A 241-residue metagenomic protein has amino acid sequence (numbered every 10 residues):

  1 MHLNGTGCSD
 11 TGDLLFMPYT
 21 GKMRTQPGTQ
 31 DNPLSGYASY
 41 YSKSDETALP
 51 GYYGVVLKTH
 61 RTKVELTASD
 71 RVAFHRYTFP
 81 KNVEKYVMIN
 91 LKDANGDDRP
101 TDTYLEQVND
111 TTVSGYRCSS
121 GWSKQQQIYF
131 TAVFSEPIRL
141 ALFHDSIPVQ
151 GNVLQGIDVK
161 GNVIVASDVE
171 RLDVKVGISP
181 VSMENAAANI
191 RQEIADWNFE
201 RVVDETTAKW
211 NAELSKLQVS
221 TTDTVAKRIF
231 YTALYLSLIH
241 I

Functional and structural regions predicted by a protein language model:
M1-I239: Accessory carbohydrate-recognition regions in carbohydrate-active enzymes
